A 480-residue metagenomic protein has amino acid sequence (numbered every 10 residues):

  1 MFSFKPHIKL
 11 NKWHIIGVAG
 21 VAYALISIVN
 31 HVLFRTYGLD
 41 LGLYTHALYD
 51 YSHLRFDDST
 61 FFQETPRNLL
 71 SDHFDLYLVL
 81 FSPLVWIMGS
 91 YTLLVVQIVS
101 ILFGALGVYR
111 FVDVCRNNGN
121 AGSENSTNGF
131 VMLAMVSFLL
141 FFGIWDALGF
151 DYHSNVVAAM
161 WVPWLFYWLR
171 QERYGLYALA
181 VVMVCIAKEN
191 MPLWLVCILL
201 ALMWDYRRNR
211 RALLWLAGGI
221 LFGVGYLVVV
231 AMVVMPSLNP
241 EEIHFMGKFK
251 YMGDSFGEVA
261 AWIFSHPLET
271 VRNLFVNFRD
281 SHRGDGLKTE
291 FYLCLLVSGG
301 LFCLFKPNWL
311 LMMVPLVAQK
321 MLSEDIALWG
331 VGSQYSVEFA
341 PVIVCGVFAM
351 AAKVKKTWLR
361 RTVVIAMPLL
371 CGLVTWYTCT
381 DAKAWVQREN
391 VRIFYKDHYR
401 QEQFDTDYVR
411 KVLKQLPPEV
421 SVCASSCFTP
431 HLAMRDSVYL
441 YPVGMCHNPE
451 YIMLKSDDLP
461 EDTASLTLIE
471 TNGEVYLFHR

Functional and structural regions predicted by a protein language model:
M1-L25, R110-D113, S123-V131, R210-G219: Start-transfer (signal-anchor) and selected internal transmembrane alpha helices of multi-pass inner/ER membrane
W13-G20, N125-G129, A217-V224, K353-W385: Signature aromatic-anchored transmembrane alpha helix within multi-pass, membrane-resident enzymes that catalyze glycan
L25, Y44-L69, L76-Y77: Extracytosolic helix-loop segments that constitute the early lumenal/periplasmic catalytic or substrate-binding loops
I26, D40, D50, D57 (+3 more regions): Membrane-lumen/periplasm interface segments of specific transmembrane helices in polyprenyl phosphate-linked
Y91-N120, W164-Y167: Transmembrane-helix motifs of polytopic, lipid-linked glycan transferases
I98, L102, L310-K356: Hydrophobic/aromatic-rich transmembrane helices and adjacent perimembrane loops
G107-R110, S137-L140, V156-V181, I198 (+1 more regions): Specific aromatic-rich, kink-prone transmembrane helix
W194-V224: Perimembrane helix-loop-helix junctions
